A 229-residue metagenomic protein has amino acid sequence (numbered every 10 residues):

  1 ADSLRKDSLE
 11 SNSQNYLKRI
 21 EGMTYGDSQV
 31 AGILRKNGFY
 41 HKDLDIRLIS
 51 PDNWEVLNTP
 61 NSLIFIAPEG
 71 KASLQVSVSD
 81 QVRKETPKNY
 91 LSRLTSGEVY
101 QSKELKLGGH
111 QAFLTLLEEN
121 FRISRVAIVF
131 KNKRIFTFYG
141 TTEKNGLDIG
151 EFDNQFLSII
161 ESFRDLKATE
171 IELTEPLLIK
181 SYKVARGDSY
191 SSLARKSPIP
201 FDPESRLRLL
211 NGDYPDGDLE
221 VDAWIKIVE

Functional and structural regions predicted by a protein language model:
A1-D45, T169-L173: Pan-zinc metallopeptidase signature
I33-F39, S62-L63, L107-L116: Short, hydrophobic/aromatic-rich segments at coil-to-beta transitions
R47-R93, L117-F121: Secretory pathway targeting signatures of secreted, lumenal, and periplasmic proteins
W54, G140-L178: Surface-exposed amphipathic alpha-helical segments
Q75-V78, R134-G146: Short, well-ordered beta-strand elements
S92-T137: Signature of long, low-cysteine stretches enriched in small and polar/charged residues
E170-F201, A223: Primarily a LysM-type cell-wall glycan-binding module
F201-E229: Extracellular LysM carbohydrate-binding repeats and other cell-envelope/extracellular binding modules
